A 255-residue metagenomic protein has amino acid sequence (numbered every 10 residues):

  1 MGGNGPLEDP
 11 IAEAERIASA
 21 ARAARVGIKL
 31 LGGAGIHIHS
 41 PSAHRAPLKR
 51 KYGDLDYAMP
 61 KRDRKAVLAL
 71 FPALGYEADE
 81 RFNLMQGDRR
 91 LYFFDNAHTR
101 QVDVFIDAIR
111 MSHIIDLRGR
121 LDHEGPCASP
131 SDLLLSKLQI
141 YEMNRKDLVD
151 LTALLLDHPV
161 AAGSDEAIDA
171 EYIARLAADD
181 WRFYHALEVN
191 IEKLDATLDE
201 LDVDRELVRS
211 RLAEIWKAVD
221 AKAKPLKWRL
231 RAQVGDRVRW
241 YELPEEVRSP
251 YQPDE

Functional and structural regions predicted by a protein language model:
M1-L30, S42-K51, R100, I106 (+2 more regions): The feature captures the alpha-helical scaffold/lid subdomain characteristic of nucleotidyltransferase
G33-H37: Short glycine-enriched loops at secondary-structure junctions
S40-P41, V67-A69: Short glycine-/acidic-enriched loop or helix-start segments at secondary-structure transitions that form or flank
G53-M59: Short cationic amphipathic helices and targeting signals
P60-K65: Helix N-cap motif at beta-to-alpha junctions
L68, P72-H113: Conserved catalytic core of two-metal-ion nucleotidyltransferases
